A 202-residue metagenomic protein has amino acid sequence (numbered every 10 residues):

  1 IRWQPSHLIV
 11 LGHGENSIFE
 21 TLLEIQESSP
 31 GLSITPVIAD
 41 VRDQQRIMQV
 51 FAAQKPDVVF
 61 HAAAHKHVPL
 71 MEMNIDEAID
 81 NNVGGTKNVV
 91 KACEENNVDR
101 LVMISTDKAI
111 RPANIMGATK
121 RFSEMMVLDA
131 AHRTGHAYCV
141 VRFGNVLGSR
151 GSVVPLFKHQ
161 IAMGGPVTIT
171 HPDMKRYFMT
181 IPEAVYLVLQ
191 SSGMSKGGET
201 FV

Functional and structural regions predicted by a protein language model:
I1-D57: N-terminal Rossmann/SDR dinucleotide-binding element
H13, R42, N81, G148 (+1 more regions): Residue-level signal for the nucleotide or nucleotide-sugar donor/cofactor binding architecture
Q26, K91-E94, I115-F201: NAD(P)-dependent short-chain dehydrogenase/reductase
P36, M103, V140-R142: Conserved beta-strand scaffold in the Rossmann-like NAD(H)/NADP(H)-binding core of dehydrogenases/reductases
V37-I38, D80, H171: Conserved residues in the N-terminal Rossmann fold of short-chain dehydrogenase/reductase
H61, H65-E124, D129-A131, Y138: Conserved Rossmann-fold NAD(P)-dependent oxidoreductase catalytic core, especially the SDR/UDP-sugar
